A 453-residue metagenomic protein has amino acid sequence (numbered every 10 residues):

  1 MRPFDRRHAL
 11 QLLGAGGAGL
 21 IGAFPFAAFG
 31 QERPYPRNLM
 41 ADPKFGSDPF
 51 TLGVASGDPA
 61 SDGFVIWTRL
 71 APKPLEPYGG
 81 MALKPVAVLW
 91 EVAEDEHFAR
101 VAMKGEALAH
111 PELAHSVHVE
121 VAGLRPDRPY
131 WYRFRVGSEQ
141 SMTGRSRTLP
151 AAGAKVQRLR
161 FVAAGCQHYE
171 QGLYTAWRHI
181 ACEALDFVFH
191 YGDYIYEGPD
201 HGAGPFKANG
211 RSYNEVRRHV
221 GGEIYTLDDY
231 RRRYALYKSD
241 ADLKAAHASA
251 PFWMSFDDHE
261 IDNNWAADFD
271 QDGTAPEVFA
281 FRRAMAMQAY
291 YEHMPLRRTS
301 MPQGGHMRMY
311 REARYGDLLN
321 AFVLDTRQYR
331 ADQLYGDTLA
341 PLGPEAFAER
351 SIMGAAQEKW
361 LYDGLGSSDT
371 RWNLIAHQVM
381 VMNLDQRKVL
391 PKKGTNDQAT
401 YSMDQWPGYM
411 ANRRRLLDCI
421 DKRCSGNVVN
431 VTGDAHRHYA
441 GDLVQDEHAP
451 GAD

Functional and structural regions predicted by a protein language model:
R2-D453: Metal-dependent phosphoester/phosphodiester hydrolase catalytic core
